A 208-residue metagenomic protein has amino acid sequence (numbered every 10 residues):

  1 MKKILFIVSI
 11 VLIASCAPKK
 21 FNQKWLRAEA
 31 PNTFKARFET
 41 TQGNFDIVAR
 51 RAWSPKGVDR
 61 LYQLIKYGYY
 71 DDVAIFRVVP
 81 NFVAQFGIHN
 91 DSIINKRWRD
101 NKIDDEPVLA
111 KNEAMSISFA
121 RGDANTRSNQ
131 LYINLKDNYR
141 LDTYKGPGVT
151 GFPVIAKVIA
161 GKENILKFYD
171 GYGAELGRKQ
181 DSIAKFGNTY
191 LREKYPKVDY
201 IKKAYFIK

Functional and structural regions predicted by a protein language model:
M1-N22: Bacterial Sec-dependent N-terminal signal peptides
C16-K208: Cyclophilin-like peptidyl-prolyl cis-trans isomerases
